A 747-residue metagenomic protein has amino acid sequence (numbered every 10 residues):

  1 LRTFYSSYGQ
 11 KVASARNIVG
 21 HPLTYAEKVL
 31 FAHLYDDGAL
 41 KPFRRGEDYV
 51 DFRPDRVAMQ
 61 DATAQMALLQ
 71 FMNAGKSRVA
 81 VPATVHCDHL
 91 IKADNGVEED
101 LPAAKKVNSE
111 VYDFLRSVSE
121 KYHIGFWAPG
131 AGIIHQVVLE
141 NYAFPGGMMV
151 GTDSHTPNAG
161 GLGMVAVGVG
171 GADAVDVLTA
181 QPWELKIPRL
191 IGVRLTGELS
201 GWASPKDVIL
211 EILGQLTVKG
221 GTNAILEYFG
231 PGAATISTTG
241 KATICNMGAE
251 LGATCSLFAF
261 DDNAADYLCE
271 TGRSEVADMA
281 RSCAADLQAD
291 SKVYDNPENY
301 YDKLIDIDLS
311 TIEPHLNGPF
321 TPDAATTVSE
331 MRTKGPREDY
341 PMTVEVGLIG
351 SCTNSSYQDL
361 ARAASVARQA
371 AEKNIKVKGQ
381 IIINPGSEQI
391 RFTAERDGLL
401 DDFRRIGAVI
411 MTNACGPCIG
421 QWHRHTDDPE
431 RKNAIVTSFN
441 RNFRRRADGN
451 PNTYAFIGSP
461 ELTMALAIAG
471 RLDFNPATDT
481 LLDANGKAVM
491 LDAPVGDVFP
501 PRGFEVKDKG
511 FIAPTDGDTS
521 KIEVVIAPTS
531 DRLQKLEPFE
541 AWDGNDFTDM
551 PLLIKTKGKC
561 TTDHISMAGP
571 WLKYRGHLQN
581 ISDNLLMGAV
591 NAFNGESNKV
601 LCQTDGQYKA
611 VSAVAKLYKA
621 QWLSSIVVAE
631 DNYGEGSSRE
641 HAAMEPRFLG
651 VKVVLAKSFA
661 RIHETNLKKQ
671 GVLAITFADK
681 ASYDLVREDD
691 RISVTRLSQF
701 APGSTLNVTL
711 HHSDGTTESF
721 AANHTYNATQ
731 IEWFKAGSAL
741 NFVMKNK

Functional and structural regions predicted by a protein language model:
L1, Y8, A13-R189, G576 (+2 more regions): Long, structured ligand/cofactor-binding scaffold of large enzymes
Y35, A39, R44-R53, A67 (+4 more regions): Terminal amphipathic helices with adjacent charged low-complexity linkers/tails
L40, E140, F144, I236-A242 (+7 more regions): Short glycine/threonine-rich loop-to-helix capping motif typified by GTGT followed within a few residues by an Asp-Pro
D61, F144-D278, I375, V409 (+4 more regions): Mobile "lid/hinge" segments at catalytic clefts and subdomain interfaces of large enzymes
L69-N73, N299-A394, G398, G517-L655: Non-catalytic terminal/interface segments that mediate subunit docking, oligomerization, and allosteric communication
E372-W422, D428, W622, S637 (+4 more regions): Extended C-terminal subregions enriched in glycine
L481-V498, H663-W733, N741-V743: Acidic, glycine-rich flexible loop/linker segments
